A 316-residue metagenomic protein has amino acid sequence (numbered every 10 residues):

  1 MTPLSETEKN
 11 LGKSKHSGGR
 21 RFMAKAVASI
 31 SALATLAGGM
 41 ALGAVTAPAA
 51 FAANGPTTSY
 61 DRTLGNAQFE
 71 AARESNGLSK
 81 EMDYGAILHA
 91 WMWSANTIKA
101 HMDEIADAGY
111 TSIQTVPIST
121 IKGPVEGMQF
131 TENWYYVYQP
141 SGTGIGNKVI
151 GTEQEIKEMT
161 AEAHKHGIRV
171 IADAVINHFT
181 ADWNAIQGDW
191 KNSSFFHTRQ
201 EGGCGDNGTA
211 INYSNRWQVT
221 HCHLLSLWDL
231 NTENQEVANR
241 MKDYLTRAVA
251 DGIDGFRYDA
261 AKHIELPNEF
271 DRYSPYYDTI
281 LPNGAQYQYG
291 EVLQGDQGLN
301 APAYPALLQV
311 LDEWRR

Functional and structural regions predicted by a protein language model:
M1-M23: Terminal targeting segments of Actinobacterial cell-envelope proteins
R21-M40: Sec-dependent N-terminal signal peptides
A37-S59: C-terminal region of N-terminal signal peptides and the immediate post-cleavage residues of exported proteins
N54-A86, T97-Y110, V116-P140, E155-A172 (+3 more regions): Active-site-proximal helices and loops of the catalytic beta/alpha 8
E81-G85, I121-A161, N192-D229: Aromatic- and acidic-residue-enriched carbohydrate-binding clefts of CAZyme catalytic domains
A86-N96, S226-N239: Active-site mouth loops of central-metabolism enzymes
K148, T152, E233-V237, E269 (+1 more regions): Residue-level preference for long, well-ordered alpha-helices that form the structural scaffold of enzyme catalytic
W183-N192: Flexible, glycine-rich active-site loops centered on histidine and acidic residues that chelate a metal or position
